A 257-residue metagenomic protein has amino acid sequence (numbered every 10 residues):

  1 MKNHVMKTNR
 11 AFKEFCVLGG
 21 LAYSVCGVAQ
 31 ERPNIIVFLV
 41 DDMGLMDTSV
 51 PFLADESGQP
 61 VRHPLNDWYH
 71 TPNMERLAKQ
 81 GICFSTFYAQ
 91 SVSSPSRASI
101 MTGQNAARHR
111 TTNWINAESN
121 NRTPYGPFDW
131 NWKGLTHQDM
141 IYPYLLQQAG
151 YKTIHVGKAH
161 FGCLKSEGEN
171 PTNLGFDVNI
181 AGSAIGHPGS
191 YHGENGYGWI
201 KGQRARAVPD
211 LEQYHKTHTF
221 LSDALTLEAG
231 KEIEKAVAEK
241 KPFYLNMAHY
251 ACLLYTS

Functional and structural regions predicted by a protein language model:
H4-C16: Bacterial N-terminal signal peptides that target proteins for export
Q30-I82, A159: Active-site-proximal N-terminal segment of extracellular/periplasmic enzymes that hydrolyze or transfer
F38-D42, F87-Q90, G103-Q104, V156-A159 (+2 more regions): Active-site-proximal beta-strand/loop segments in catalytic clefts of secreted hydrolases
K79, A89-T111: Active-site nucleophile/metal-coordination loop of metallo-enzymes that catalyze phosphate/sulfate and related
C83, K152: Residue-level detector of anion-binding/catalytic polar loops
R110-Y151, A159-L254: Formylglycine-dependent
